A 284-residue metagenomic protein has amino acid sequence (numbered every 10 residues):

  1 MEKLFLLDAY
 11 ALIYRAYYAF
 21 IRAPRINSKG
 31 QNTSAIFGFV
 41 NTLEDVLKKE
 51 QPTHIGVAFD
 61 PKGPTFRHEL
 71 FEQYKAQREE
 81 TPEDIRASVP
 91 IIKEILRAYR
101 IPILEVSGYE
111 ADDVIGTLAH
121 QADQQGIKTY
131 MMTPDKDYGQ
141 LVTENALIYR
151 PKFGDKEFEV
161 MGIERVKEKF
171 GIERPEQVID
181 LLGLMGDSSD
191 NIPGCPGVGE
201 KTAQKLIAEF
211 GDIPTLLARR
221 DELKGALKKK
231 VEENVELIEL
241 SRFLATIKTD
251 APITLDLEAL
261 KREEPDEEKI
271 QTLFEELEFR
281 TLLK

Functional and structural regions predicted by a protein language model:
E2-M132, K136-E164, L237-L240, T246-T254 (+1 more regions): Noncatalytic, basic helical substrate-engagement surface that gates or grips nucleic-acid strands
Q51-G56, I101, Q124, T143-L147 (+1 more regions): Non-catalytic nucleic-acid-binding/docking modules located in mid-to-C-terminal regions of nucleic-acid enzymes
